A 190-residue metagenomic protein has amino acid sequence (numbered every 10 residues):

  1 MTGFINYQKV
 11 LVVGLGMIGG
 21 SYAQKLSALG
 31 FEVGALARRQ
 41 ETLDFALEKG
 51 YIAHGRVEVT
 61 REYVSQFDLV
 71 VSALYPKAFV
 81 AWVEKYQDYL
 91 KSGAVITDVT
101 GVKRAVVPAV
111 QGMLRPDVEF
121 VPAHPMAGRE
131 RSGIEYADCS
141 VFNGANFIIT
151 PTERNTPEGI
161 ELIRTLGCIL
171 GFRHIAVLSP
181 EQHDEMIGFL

Functional and structural regions predicted by a protein language model:
M1-V59, V64: NAD(P)+-binding Rossmann beta1-loop-alpha1 motif at the extreme N-terminus of oxidoreductases
N6-K9, G93, G144: Phosphate-coordination loops involved in phosphoryl transfer and adenosine-cofactor binding
K9, E32-V33, E119, N146 (+1 more regions): Residues at the starts of beta-strands that form the adenosine-phosphate
T60-L90, V95: Rossmann-like NAD(P)-binding element
A73-L74, T100, P151: Glycine-rich, N-terminal phosphate-binding loop of Rossmann-like dinucleotide-binding domains
E84-E135: Rossmann-like NAD(P)(H) cofactor-binding subdomain of soluble oxidoreductases
V141-L190: Internal alpha-helical scaffold of NAD(P)-dependent oxidoreductase catalytic cores
